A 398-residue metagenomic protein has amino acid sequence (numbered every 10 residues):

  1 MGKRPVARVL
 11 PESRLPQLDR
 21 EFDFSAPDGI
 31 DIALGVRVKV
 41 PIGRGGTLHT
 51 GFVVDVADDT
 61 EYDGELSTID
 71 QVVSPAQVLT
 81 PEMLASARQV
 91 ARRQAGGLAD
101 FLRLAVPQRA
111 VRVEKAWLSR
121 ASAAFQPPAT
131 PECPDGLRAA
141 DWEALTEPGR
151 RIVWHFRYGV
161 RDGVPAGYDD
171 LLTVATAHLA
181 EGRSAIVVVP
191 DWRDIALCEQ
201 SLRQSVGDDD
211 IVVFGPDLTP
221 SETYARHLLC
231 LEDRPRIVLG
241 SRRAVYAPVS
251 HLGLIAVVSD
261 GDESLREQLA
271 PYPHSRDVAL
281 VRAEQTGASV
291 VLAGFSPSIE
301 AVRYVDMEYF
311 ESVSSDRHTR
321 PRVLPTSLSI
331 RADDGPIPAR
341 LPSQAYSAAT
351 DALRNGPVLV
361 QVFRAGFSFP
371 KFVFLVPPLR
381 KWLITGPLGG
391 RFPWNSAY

Functional and structural regions predicted by a protein language model:
M1-A339, S343-L359, R364-S368, F374-L383 (+2 more regions): Accessory, non-ATPase domains that flank or precede helicase/AAA+ motor cores in DNA-metabolism machines
